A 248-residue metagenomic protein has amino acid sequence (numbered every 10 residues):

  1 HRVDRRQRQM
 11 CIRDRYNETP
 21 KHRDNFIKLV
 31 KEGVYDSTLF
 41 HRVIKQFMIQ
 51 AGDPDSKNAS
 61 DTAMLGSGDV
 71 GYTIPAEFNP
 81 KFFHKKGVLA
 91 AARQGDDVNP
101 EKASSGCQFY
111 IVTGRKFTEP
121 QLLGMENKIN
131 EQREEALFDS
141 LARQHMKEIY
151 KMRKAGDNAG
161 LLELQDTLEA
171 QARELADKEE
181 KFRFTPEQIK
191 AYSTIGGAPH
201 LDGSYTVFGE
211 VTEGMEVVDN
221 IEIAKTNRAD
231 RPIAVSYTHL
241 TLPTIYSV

Functional and structural regions predicted by a protein language model:
H1-R8, I12, H239-V248: Single conserved hydrophobic/aromatic residue that forms the stacking wall/gate of nucleotide- or nucleobase-binding
R2, K81-F83, E101-A103, L201 (+1 more regions): A generic structural micro-feature
D4, M48, S67, F83 (+3 more regions): Short glycine- and Lys/Arg-enriched binding-loop motifs that mark or flank ligand-binding interfaces
R8, C107, S236: Change "...and in nucleic-acid phosphodiester-cleaving endonucleases..." to "...and in nucleic-acid processing enzymes
R13-D97, K102, C107, I111-V112: Internal glycine-rich, Lys/Arg-flanked active-site/core loops of soluble domains
K116-L240: N-terminal targeting pre-sequences for secretion and organelle import
